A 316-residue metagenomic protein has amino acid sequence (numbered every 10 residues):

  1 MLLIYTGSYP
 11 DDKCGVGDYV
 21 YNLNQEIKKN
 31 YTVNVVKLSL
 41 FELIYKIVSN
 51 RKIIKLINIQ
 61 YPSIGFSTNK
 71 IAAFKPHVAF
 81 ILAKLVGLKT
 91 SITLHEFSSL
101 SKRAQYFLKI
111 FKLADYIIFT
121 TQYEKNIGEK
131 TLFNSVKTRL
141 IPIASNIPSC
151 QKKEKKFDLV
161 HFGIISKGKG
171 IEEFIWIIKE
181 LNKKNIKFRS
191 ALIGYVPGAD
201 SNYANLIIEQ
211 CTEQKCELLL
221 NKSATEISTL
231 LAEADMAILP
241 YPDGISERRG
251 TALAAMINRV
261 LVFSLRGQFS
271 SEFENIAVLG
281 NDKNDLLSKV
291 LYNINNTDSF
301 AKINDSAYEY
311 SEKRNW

Functional and structural regions predicted by a protein language model:
H77-L88, S98-I117, I207: Membrane-proximal helix-turn-helix segments that form the acceptor-binding/catalytic region of lipid-linked
K112-S149: Donor nucleotide-sugar binding/catalytic pocket of nucleotide-sugar-dependent glycosyltransferases
K152-K169, I175-K179, N304: Conserved donor-binding/catalytic core segment of Leloir-type glycosyltransferases
R189-N205: Glycosyltransferase donor-sugar binding loop
A204-T225: Nucleotide-activated donor-binding/catalytic signature segment of Leloir-type glycosyltransferases, i.e., the conserved
L231-S246, V260: Acidic donor-binding loop of glycosyltransferase active sites
S270-L291: Change "using UDP/GDP/dTDP sugars" to "using nucleotide sugars
N295-W316: A charged, aromatic-enriched C-terminal amphipathic alpha-helix characteristic of glycosyltransferases across folds
